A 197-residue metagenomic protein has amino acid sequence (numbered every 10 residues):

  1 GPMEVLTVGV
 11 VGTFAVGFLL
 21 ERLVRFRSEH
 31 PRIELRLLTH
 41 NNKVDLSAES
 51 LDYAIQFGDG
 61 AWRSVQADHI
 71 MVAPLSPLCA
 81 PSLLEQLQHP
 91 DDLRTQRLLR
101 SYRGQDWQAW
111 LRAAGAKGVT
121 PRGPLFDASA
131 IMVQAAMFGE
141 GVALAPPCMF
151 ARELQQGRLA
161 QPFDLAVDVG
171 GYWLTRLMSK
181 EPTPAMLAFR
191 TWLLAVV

Functional and structural regions predicted by a protein language model:
P2-W62: Central regulatory/effector-binding core of bacterial HTH transcription factors
T7-G9, A54, L99, A143 (+1 more regions): Short, well-ordered beta-strand segments
V11, A80, L177: Residue-level recognition of the GNAT/N-acetyltransferase active site
T13, S101, S179-K180: Short, surface-exposed acidic/glycine-rich loop or hinge patches that mediate macromolecular interfaces
V44, A48, G60-V169, V196-V197: C-terminal regulatory
L165-V197: A late-sequence structural motif
